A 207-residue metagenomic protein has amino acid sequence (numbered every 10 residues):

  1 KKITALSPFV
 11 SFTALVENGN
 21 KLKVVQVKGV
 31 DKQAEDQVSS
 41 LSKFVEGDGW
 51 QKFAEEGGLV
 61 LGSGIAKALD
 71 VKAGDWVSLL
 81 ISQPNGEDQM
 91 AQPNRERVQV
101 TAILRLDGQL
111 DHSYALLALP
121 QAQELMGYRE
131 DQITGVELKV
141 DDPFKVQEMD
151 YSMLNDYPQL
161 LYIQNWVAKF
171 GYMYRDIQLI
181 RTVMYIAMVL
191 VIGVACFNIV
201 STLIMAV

Functional and structural regions predicted by a protein language model:
K2-L116, P120-D131: A structural signal for hydrophobic secondary-structure junctions, strongest on transmembrane helix-loop-helix units
N20, F53, P93, V167-K169 (+3 more regions): Hydrophobic alpha-helical context, especially transmembrane and signal-peptide helices
D31, G49, D142-K145, N198: Poly-acidic low-complexity segments
G47-D48, G135, I199-V200: A short, structure-level motif marking secondary-structure boundaries and short turns
K52-E55, K139, I204: A generic secondary-structure micro-motif detector that highlights 1-2 residue hydrophobic/ambivalent hotspots embedded
G86, A91-M184: Mechanotransmission and gating elements of multispan inner-membrane complexes involved in transport and envelope
Q178-V207: Hydrophobic alpha-helical transmembrane segments of multi-pass inner-membrane transport and secretion
